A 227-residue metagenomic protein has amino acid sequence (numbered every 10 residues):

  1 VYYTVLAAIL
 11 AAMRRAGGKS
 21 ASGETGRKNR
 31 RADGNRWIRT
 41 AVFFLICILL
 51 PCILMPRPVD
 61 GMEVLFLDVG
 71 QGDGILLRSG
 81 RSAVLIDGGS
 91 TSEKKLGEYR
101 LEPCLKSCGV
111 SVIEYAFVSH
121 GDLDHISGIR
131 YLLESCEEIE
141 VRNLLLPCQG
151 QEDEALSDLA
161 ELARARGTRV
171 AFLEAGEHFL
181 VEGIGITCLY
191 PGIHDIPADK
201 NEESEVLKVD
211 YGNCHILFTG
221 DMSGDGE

Functional and structural regions predicted by a protein language model:
V1-E227: Non-globular, low-confidence helical/coil segments that flank catalytic cores
